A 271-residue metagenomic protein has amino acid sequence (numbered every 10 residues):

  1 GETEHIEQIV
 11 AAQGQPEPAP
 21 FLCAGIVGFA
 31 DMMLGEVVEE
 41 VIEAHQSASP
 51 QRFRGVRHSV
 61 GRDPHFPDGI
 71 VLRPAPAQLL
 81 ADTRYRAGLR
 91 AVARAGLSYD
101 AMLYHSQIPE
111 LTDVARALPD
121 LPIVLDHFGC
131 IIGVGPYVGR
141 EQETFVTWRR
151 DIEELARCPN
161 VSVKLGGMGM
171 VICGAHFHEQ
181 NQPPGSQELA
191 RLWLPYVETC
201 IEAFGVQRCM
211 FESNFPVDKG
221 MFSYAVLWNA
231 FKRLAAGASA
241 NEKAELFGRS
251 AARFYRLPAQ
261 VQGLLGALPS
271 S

Functional and structural regions predicted by a protein language model:
E2-Q107, D113-R116, G129, E143-T144 (+1 more regions): Active-site gating/metal-coordination segments in enzymes
H5-Q8, E40, A44, E110 (+4 more regions): Alpha-helical elements of Rossmann-like donor-binding domains used by nucleotide-donor carbohydrate transfer enzymes
I26, V56, V92, H127 (+4 more regions): Divalent metal-coordination and catalytic microenvironments
V27-M33, M170, F215-D218: Short histidine/acidic/glycine/proline-rich micro-motifs that form metal- and phosphate-coordinating active-site loops
V38-V41, P67-I70, P136-V138, G174-H178 (+2 more regions): Short aromatic-enriched loop/helix-cap "lid" or pocket-rim segments at secondary-structure transitions that line
P74-M210, S239, L264-S270: Catalytic pocket-lining loop regions of alpha/beta-barrel enzymes, especially the amidohydrolase/enolase/GH5 lineages
P195-T199, A203-M210, V217-S271: Mid-to-C-terminal alpha-helical segments outside catalytic/metal-binding sites
